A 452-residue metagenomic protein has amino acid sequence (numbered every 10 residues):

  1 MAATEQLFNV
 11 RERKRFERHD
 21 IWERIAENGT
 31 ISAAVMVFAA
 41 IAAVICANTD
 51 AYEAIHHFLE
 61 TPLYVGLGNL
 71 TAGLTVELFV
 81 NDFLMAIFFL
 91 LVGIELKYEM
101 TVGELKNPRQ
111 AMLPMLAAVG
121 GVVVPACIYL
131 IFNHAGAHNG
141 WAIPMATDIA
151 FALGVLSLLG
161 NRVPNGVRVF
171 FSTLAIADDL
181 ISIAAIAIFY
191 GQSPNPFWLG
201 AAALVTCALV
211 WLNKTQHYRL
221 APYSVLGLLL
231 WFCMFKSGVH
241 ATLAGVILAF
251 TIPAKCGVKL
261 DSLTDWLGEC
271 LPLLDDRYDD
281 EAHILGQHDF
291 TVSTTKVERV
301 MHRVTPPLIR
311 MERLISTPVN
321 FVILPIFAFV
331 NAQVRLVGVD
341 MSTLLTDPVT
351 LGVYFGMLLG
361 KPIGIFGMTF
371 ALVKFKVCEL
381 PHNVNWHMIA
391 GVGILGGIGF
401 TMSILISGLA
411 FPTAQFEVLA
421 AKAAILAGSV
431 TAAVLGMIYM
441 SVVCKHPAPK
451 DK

Functional and structural regions predicted by a protein language model:
A2-N28, I45-N48, N213, P222-L226 (+2 more regions): Predominantly late transmembrane helices and immediately cytosolic-facing juxtamembrane segments
H19-E23, L90-K106, L153-P164, C207-Y218 (+3 more regions): C-terminal ends of transmembrane helices
V35-N48, F88-I94, V124-A126, V205-V210 (+5 more regions): Hydrophobic core segments of alpha-helical transmembrane domains in multi-pass membrane transport and ion-translocation
C46-F58, L74-E77, L91-N107, V123-A142: Transmembrane alpha-helix boundary signature
F58, E77-F89, G136-A150, G191-L204 (+2 more regions): Structural signature of hydrophobic alpha-helical transmembrane segments
N69, G73-V102, P318-V339, Y354 (+3 more regions): Hydrophobic transmembrane alpha-helices of secondary-active transporters and Na+-translocating membrane complexes
E99-A126, N195-L204, G338-P362, W386 (+2 more regions): Entry/N-cap segments of selected transmembrane alpha helices and their immediately preceding amphipathic helices
L156-P272: Functional cores that coordinate and move charged inorganic groups
